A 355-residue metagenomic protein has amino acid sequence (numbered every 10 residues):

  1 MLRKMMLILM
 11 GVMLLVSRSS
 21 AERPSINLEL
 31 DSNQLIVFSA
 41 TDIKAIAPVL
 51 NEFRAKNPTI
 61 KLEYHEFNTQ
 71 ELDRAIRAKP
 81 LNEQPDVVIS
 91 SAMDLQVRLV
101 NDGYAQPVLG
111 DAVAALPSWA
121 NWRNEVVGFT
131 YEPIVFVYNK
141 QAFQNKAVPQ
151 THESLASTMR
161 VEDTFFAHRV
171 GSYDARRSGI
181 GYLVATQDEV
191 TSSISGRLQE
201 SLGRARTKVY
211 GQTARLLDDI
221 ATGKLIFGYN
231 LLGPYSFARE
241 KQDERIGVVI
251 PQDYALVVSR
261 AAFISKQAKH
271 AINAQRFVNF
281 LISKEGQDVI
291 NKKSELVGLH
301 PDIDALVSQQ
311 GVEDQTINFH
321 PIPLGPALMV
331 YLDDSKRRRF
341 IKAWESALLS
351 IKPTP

Functional and structural regions predicted by a protein language model:
L7-L15: Bacterial N-terminal signal peptides
E22-V97: Early extracytoplasmic/lumenal segment of secretory-pathway proteins
A40, A47, Q84-P85, S90-Q96 (+1 more regions): Extracytoplasmic ligand-binding site segments that recognize negatively charged/polar headgroups
D94-R98, A221, I226-R245: A ligand-binding cleft/hinge motif common to bilobed small-molecule-binding domains
S118, E132, L198-G203, V209 (+1 more regions): Periplasmic-binding protein-like
V137-A142, V184-A185, V258-H270, V289-I290: A bilobed periplasmic-binding-protein/Venus flytrap-type ligand-binding module shared by bacterial periplasmic
S265-G325: Mature extracytoplasmic/periplasmic domains
L324-P355: Conserved C-terminal helix/tail region of periplasmic/extracytoplasmic solute-binding proteins
